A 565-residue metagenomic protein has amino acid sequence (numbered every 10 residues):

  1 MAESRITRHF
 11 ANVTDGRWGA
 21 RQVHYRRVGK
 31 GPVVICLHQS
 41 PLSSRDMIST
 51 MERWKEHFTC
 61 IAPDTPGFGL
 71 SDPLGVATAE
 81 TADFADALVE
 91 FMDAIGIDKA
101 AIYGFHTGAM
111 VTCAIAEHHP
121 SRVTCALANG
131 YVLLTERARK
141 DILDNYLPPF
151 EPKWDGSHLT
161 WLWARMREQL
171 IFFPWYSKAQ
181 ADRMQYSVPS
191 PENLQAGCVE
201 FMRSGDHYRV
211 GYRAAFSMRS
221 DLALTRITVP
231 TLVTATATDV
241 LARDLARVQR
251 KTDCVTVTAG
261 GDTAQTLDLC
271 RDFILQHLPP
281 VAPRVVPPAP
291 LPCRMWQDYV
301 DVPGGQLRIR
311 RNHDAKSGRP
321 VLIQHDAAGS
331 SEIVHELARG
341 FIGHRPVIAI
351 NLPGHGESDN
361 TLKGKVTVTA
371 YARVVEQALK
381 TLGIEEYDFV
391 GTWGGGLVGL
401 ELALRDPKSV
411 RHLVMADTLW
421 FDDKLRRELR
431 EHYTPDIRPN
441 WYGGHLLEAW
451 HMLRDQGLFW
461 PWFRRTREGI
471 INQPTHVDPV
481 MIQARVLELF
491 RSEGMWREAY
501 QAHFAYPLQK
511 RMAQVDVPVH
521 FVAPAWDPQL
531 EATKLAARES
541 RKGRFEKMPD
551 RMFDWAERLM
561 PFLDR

Functional and structural regions predicted by a protein language model:
A2-Q22, P283-R308: N-terminal cap/lid segment of alpha/beta-hydrolase-fold proteins
R17-D72, R310-D359: Conserved HGGG/HGGXW glycine-rich cap/lid loop of the alpha/beta-hydrolase fold
S49, A62-T107, I348-G394, W555-A556: Active-site loop/oxyanion-hole signature of alpha/beta-hydrolase fold enzymes
E52, T231-D262, R339, P518-R551: Conserved loop-alpha-helix segment in the C-terminal half of the alpha/beta-hydrolase fold that carries the catalytic
A109-P120, A126, G396-P407, L413: Short glycine-enriched nucleophile-adjacent loop and the immediately C-terminal alpha-helix near the catalytic center
E117, C125-L159, L404, H412-L446: Flexible "cap/lid" loop of the alpha/beta hydrolase fold
A196-A246, T475, P479, Q483-K534: Conserved serine/cysteine hydrolase catalytic core
Q249-Q297, S540-R565: Catalytic active-site module of serine/aspartate enzymes centered on a nucleophile-bearing elbow/loop
